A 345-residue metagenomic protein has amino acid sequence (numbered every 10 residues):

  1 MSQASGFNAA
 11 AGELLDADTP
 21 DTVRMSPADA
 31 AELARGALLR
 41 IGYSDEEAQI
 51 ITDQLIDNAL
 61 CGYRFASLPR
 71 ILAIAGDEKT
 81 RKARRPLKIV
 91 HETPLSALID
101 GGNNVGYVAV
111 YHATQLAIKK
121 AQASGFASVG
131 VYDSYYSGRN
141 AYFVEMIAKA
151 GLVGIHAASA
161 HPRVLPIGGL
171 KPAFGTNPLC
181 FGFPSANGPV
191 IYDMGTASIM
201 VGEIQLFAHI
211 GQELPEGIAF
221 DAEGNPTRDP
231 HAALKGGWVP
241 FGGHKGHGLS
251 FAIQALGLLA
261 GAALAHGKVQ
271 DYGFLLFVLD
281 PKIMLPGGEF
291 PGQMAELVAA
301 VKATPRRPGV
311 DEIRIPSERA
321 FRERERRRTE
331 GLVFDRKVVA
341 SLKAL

Functional and structural regions predicted by a protein language model:
S2-A30, A265-L345: Catalytic-core signal marking the mid-to-C-terminal active-site face
S2-P27, E32-I51, I56, S67-K82 (+3 more regions): Acidic, glycine/proline-rich low-complexity segments that act as flexible tails and inter-domain linkers
A66-A121: Active-site cofactor/substrate anionic-group-binding motifs, chiefly glycine- and Lys/Arg-rich phosphate-binding loops
H91, I99, S128-D133, G154-A158 (+4 more regions): General beta-strand structural signal in soluble alpha/beta enzymes
Y111, Q115, K119-A157: A glycine-rich phosphate/pyrophosphate-binding beta-strand-loop-alpha-helix module
V164-H231: Phosphate/diphosphate-binding glycine-rich loops and adjacent basic-rich segments that engage nucleotide
H209-L264: Secondary-shell segments that build the walls of catalytic and ion/ligand-binding clefts
